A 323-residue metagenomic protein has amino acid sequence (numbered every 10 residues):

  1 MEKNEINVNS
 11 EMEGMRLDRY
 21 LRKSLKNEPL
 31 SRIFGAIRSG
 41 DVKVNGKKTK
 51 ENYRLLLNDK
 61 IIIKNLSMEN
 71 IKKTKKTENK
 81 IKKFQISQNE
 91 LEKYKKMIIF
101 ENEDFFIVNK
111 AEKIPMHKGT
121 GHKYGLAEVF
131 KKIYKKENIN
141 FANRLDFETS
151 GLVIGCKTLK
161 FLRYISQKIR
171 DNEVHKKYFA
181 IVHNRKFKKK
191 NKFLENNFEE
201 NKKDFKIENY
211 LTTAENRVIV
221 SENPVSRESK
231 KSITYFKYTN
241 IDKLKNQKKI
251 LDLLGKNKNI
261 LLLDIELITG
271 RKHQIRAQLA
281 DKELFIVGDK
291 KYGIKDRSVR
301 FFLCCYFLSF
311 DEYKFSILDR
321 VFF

Functional and structural regions predicted by a protein language model:
M1-F323: RNA pseudouridine synthases
